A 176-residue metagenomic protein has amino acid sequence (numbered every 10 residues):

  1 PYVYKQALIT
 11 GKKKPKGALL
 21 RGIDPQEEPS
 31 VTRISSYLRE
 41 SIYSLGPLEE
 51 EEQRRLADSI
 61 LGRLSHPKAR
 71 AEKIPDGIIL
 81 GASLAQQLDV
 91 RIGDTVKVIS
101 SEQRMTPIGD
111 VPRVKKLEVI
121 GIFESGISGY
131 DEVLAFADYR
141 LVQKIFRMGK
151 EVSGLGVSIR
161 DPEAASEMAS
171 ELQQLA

Functional and structural regions predicted by a protein language model:
P1-F136, Q143-K150: A structural signal for hydrophobic secondary-structure junctions, strongest on transmembrane helix-loop-helix units
L84, E151-L172: A short beta-strand structural signal in non-transmembrane regions
D94, L141, A164-E167: An acidic, carboxylate-rich microenvironment
Q174-A176: A common structural junction motif
